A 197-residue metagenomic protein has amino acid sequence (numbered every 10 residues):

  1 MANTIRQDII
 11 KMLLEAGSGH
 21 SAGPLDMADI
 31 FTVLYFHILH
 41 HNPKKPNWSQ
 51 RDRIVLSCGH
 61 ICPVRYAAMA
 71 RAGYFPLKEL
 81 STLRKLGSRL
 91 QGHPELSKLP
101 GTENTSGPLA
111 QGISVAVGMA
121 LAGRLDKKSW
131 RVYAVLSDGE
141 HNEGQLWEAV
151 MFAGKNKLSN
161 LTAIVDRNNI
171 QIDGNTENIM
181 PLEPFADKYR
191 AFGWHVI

Functional and structural regions predicted by a protein language model:
A2-S18, D166-N168: N-terminal capping segment at the start of a domain
I9-M12, P24-K155: Cofactor-binding active-site loop characterized by glycine-rich and histidine/acidic residues
S21, A134-L136, H195-I197: Short catalytic-loop micro-motif centered on adjacent basic/acidic residues
S21-P24, I164-D166: Conserved alpha/beta enzyme-core scaffolds, especially Rossmann-like or related mixed alpha/beta domains that build
L96-L99, N168-I170, R190-F192: Gly-rich Lys/Arg/Thr-decorated short loops/hinges at beta-loop-alpha junctions or inter-strand turns that position
K128, E177-I197: Conserved thiamine diphosphate
R131, S159-T162, H195: Residues at the starts of beta-strands that form the adenosine-phosphate
K155-P181, F185: A short, conserved beta-to-alpha structural element at the edge of catalytic cores that scaffolds binding
